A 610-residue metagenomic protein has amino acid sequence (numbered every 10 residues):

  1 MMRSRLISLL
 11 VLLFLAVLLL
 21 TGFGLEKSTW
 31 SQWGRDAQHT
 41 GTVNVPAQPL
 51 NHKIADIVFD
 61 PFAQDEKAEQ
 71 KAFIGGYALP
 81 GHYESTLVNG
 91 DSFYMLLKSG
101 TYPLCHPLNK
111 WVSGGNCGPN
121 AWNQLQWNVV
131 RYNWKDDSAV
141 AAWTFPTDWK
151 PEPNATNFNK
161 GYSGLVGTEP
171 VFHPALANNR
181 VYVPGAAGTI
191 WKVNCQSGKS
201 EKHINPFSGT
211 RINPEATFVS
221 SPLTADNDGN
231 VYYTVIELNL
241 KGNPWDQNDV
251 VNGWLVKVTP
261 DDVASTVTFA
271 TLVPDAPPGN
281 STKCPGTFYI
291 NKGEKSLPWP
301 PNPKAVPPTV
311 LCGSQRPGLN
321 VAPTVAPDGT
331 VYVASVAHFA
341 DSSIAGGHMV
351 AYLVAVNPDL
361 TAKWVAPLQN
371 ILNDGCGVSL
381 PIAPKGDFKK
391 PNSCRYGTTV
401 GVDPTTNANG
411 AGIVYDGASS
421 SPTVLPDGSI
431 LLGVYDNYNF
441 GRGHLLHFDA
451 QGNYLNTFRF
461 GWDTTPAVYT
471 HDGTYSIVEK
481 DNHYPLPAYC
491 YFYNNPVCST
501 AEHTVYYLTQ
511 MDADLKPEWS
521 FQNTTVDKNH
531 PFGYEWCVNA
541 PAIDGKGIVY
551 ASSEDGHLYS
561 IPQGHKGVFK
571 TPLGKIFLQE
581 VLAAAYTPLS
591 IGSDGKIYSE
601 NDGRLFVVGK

Functional and structural regions predicted by a protein language model:
M1-L10: Bacterial N-terminal signal peptides that target proteins for export
L10-T21: Bacterial N-terminal signal peptides
T21-E26, H39: C-terminal region of N-terminal signal peptides and the immediate post-cleavage residues of exported proteins
E26-T29, T42-L79, D91-M95, G100-T168 (+4 more regions): Extracytoplasmic/lumenal domain signature
S28-T29, W33-A37: Hydrophobic alpha-helical membrane-insertion signals
